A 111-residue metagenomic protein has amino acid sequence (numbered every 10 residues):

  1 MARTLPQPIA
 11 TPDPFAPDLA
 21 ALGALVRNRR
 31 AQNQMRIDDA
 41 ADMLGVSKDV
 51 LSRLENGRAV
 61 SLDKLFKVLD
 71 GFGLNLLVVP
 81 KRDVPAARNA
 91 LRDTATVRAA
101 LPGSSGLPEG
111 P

Functional and structural regions predicted by a protein language model:
M1-A20, D83-P111: N-terminal flexible/basic segments that precede or flank functional cores
A24-D39, R98: Short basic helix-loop element that most often maps to the first helix and adjoining turn of HTH DNA-binding modules
Q34-S52: Short alpha-helical DNA-recognition segment
R58-L62: Short, solvent-exposed alpha-helical "recognition" segments
D63-V79: DNA major-groove recognition helix of helix-turn-helix/homeodomain DNA-binding modules
